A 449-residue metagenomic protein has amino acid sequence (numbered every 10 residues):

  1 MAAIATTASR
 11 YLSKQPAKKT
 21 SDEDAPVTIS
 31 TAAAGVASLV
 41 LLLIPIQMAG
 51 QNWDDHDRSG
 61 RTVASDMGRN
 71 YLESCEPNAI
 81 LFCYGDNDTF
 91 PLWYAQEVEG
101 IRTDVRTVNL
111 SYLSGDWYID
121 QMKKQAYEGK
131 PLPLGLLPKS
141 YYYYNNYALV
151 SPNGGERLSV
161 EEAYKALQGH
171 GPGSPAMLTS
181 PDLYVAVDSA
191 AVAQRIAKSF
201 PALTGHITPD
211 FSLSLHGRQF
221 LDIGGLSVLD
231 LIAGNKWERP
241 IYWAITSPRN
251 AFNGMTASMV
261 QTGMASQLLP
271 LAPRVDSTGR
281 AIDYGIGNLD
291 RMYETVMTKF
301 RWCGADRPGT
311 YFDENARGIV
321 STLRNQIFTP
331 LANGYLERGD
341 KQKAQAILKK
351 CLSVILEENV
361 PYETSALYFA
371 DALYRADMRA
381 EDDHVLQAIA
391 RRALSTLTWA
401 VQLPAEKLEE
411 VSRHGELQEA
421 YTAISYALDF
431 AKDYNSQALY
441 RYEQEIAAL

Functional and structural regions predicted by a protein language model:
M1-N78, A95-L449: ER/secretory pathway lumenal C-terminal domains and tails of membrane proteins involved in glycoprotein biogenesis
F90-Y94: Phosphate- and divalent-cation-binding pockets in alpha/beta enzyme and binding domains that engage nucleotide-derived
